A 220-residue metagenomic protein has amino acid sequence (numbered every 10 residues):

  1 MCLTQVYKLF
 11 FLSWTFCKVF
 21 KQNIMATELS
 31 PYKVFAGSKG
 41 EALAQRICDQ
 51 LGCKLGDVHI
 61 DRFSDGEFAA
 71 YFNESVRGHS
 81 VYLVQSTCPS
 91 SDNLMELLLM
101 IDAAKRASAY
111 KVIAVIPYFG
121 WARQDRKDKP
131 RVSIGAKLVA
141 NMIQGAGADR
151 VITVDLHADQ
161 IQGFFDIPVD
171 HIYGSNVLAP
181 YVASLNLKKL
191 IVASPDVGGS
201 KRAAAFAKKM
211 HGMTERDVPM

Functional and structural regions predicted by a protein language model:
M1-M220: PRPP-associated nucleotide enzymes
